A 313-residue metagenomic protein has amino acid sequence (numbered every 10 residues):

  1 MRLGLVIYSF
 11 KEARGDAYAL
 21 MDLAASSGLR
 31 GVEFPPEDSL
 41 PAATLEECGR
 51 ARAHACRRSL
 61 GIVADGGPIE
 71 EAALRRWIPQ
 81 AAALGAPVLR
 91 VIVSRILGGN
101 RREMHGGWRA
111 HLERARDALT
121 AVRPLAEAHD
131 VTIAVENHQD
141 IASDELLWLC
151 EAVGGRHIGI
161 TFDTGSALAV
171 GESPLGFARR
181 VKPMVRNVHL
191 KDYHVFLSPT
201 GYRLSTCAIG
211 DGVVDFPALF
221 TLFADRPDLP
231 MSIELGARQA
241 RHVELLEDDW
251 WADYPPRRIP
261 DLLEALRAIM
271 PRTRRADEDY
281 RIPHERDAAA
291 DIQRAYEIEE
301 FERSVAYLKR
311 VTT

Functional and structural regions predicted by a protein language model:
M1-G4, S9, Y18-A25, S143-H157 (+1 more regions): Histidine-acidic metal/acid-base catalytic patches
M1-Y8, V32-F34, L60-G66, L89-V91 (+4 more regions): Hydrophobic faces of well-ordered beta-strands that scaffold small-molecule active sites in alpha/beta enzyme cores
F10-G15, P35-E46, G66-R75, N137-D144 (+3 more regions): Acidic-and-aromatic substrate-binding clefts and catalytic sites of carbohydrate-active enzymes
D16-A19, A42-E46, R50, I69 (+5 more regions): Alpha-helix N-cap and loop-to-helix initiation/capping positions
A17-S39, L84-V88: Catalytic domains of carbohydrate-active enzymes, especially glycoside hydrolases
D22, H54-G159, A169: Active-site acidic/histidine proton-transfer and metal-coordination neighborhood in alpha/beta enzyme cores
G31-C56, G98-G99: Glycine-rich, proline-tolerant flexible connector loops at the mouths of alpha/beta enzymes
